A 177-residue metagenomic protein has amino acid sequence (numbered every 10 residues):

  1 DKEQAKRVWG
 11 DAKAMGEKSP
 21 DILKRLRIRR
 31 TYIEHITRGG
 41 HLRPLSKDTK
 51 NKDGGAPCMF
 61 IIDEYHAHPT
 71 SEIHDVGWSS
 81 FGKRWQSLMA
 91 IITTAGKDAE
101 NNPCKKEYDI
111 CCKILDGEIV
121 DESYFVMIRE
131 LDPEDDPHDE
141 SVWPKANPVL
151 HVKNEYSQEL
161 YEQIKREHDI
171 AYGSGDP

Functional and structural regions predicted by a protein language model:
D1-A5: Conserved RecA-like ASCE P-loop NTPase motor core of nucleic-acid helicases/translocases
K6-C58: Inter-Walker segment of RecA-like/P-loop motor cores
A14-E17, A67, W78-K83: Short, intrinsically disordered, mixed-charge
R29-E34, A67, D139-E140: Short, mixed-charge, low-aromatic patches
T49, A67-H68: Residues immediately C-terminal
M59-I61, A90: Structural motif
D63-Y65: Walker B catalytic acidic pair
S71-P177: Non-catalytic, compositionally simple segments
